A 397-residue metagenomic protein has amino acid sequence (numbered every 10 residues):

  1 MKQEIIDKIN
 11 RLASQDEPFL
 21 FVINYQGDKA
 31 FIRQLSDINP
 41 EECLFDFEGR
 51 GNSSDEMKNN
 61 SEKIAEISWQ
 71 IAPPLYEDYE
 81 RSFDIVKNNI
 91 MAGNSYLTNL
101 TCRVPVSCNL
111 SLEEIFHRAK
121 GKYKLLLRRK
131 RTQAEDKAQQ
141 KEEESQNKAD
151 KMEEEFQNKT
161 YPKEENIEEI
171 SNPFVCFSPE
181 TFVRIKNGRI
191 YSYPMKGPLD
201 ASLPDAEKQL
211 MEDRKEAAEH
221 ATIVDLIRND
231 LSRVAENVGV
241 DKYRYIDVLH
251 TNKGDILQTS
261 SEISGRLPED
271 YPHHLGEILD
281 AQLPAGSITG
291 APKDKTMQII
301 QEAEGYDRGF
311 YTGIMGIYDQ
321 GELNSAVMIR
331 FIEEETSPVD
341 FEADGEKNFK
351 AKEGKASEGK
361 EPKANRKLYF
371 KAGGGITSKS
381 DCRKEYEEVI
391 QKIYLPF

Functional and structural regions predicted by a protein language model:
M1-F397: Extended alpha-helical targeting/anchoring segments, especially N-terminal organellar/secretory targeting helices
